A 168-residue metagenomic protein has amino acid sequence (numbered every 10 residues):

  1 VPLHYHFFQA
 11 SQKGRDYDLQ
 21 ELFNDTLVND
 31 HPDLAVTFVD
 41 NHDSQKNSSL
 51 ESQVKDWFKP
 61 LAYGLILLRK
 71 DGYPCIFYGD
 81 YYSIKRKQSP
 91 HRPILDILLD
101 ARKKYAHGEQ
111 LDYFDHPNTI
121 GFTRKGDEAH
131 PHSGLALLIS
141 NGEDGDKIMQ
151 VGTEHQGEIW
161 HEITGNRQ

Functional and structural regions predicted by a protein language model:
V1-Q168: Active-site-proximal helices and loops of the catalytic beta/alpha 8
